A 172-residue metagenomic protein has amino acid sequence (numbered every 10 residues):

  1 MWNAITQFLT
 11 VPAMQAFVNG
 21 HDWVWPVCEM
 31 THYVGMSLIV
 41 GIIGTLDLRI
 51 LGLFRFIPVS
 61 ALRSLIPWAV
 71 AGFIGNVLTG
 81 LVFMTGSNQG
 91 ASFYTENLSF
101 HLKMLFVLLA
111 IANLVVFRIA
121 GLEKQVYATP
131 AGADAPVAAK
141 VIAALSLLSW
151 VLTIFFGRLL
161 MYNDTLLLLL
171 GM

Functional and structural regions predicted by a protein language model:
M1-M172: Polytopic transmembrane helical bundles with strong interfacial aromatic enrichment
